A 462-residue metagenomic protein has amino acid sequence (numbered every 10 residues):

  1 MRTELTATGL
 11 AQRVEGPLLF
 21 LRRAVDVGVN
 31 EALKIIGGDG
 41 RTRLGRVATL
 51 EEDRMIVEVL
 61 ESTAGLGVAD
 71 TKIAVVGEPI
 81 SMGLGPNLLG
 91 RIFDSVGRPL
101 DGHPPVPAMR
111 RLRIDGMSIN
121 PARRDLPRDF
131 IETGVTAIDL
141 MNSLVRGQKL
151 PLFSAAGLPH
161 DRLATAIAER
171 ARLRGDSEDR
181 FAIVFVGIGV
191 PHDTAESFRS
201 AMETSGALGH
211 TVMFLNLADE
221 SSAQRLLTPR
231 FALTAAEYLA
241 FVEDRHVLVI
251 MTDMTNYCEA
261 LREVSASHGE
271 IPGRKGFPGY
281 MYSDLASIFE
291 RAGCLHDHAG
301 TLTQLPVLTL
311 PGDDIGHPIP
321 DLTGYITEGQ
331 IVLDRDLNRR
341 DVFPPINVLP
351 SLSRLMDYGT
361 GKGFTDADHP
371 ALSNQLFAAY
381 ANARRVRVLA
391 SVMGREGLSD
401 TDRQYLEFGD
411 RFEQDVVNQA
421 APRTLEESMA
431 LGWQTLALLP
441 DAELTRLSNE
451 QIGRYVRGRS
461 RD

Functional and structural regions predicted by a protein language model:
M1-T133: Acidic-enriched and Gly/Ser
L140-R461: P-loop NTPase catalytic core
